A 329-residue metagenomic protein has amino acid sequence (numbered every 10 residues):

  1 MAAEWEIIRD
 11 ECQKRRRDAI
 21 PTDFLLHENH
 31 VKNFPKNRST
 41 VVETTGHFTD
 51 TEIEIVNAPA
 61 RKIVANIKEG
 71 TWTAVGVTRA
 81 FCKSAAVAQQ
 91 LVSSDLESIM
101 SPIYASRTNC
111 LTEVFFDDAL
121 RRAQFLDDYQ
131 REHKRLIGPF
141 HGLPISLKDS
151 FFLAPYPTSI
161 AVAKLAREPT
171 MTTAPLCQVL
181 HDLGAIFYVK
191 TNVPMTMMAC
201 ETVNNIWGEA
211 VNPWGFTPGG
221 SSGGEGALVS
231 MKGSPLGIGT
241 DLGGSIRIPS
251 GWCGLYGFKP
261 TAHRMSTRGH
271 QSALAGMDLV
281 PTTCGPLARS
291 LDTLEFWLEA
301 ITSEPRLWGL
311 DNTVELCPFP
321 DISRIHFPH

Functional and structural regions predicted by a protein language model:
A2-G243: Gly/Ser-rich catalytic/binding loops embedded in alpha/beta enzyme cores
T44, K259-H329: A short helix-breaking turn/cap at a secondary-structure junction
A85-A86, Q130, Y256, E304-R306: A short hydrophobic/aromatic micro-motif that marks alpha-helical segments and, especially, helix-coil
L183, G254, T283: Residues that flank catalytic or metal-binding motifs in active/ligand-binding sites
G244-I246, A273: Active-site PLP-lysine loop of aminotransferase-like
R247-W252: Structural signature of FAD isoalloxazine-binding scaffolds in flavoprotein oxidoreductases
C253-K259: Ligand-binding "clamshell"
